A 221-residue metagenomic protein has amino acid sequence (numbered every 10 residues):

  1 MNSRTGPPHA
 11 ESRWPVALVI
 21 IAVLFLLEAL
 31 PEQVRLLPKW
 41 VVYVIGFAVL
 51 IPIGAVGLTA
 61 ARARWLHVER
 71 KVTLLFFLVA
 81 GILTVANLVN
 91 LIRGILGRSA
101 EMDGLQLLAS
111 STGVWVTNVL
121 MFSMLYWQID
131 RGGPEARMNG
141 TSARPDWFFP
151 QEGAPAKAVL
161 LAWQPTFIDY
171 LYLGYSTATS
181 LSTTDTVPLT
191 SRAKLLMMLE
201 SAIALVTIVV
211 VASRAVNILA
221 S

Functional and structural regions predicted by a protein language model:
R4-L18: N-terminal membrane topogenic signal
A17-L27, I45-I53, T73-L91, G113 (+3 more regions): Hydrophobic alpha-helical transmembrane segments of multi-pass integral membrane proteins
L27-W40: Short, hydrophobic transmembrane alpha-helix segments
L37-V42, V68-L74, S99-S110: Non-cytosolic membrane-interface motifs at loop->transmembrane helix junctions
L50-R64: Canonical alpha-helical transmembrane segments
L96-E135: Pore-domain transmembrane helices of cation channels
Q128-T186: Membrane-proximal soluble regions of multi-pass membrane proteins
Q164-S221: Pore domain of cation channels
